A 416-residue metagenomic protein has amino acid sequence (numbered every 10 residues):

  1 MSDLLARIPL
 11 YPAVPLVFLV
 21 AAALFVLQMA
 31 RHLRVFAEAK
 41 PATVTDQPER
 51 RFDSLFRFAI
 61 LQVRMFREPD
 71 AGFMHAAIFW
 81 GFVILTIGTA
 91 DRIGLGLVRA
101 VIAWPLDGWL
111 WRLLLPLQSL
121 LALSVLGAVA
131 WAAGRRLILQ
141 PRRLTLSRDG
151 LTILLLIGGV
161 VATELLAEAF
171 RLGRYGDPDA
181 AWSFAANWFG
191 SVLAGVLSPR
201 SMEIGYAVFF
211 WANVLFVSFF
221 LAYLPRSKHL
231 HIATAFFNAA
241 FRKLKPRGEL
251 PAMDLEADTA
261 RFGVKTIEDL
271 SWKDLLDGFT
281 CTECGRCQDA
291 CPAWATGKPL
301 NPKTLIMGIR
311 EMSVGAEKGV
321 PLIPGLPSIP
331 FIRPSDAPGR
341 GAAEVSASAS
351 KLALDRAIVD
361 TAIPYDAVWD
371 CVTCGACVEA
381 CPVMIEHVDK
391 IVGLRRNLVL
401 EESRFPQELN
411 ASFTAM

Functional and structural regions predicted by a protein language model:
M1-V264, D269-W272, K303, M307 (+1 more regions): Membrane-embedded alpha-helical bundles of multi-pass integral membrane proteins
P251-G278, R286-Q288, W294-A380, M384-M416: Ferredoxin-type iron-sulfur electron-transfer modules in oxidoreductases and energy-metabolism complexes
T282: Segments forming glycine/polar-rich beta-alpha architectures that bind adenosine-containing cofactors
